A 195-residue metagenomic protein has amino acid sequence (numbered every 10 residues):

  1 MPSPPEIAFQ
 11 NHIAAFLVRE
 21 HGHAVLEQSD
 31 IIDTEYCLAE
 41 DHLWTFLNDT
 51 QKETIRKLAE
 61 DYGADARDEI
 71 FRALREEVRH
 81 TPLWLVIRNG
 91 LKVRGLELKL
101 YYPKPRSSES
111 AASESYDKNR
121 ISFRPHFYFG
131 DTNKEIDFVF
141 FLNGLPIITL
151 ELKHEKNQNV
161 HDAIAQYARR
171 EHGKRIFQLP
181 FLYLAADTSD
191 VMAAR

Functional and structural regions predicted by a protein language model:
M1-R195: An alpha-helical interface "stripe"
